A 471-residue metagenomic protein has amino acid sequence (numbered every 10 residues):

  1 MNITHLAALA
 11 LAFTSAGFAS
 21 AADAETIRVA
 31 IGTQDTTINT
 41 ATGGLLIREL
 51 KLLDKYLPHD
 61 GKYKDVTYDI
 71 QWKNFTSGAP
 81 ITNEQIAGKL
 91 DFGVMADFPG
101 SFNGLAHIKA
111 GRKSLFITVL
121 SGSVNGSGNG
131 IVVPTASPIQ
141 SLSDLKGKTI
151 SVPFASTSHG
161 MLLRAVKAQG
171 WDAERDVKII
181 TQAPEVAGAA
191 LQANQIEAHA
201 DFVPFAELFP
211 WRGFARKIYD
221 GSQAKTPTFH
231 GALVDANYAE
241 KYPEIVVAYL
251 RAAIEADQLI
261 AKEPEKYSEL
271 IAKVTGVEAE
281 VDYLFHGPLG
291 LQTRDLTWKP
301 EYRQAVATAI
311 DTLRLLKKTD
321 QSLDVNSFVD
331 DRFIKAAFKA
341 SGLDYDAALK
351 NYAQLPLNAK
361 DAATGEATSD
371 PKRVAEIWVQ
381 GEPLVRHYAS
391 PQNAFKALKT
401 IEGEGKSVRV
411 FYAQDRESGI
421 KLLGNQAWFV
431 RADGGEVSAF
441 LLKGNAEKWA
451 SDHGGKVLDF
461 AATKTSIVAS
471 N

Functional and structural regions predicted by a protein language model:
A7-G17: Bacterial N-terminal signal peptides
E25-D172, K178-T181, E197, T226: Short, glycine-/small- and polar/acidic-enriched structural segments that line small-molecule recognition paths
Q34-I38, K241-D320: Secondary-structure end/capping motifs
V66, T149, P153-A165, Q169 (+2 more regions): Ligand-binding clefts/hinges and TM-proximal coupling segments of bilobed small-molecule sensing domains
I108, E174, I180, E185-V274 (+2 more regions): Pocket-lining segment of extracytoplasmic ligand-binding domains
G128-P138, T228-E244, V430-A432: A bilobed periplasmic-binding-protein/Venus flytrap-type ligand-binding module shared by bacterial periplasmic
L313-N358: Conserved C-terminal helix/tail region of periplasmic/extracytoplasmic solute-binding proteins
K360-G365: Short cysteine-rich clusters marking metal-coordination/redox-active sites
